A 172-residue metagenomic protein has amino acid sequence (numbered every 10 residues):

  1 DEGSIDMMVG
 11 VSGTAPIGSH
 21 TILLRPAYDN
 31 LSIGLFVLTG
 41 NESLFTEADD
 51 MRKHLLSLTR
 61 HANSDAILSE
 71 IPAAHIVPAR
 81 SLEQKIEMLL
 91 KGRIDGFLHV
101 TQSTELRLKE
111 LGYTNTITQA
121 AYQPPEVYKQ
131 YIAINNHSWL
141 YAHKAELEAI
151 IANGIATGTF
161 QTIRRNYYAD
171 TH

Functional and structural regions predicted by a protein language model:
D1-D50, H61, A120-E126: Acidic, polar ligand-binding/catalytic clefts
D1-D6, L23, E83-L106, E110-L111: Short helices/loops that flank or line small-molecule/ion binding pockets
G10-S19, I67, G96-T116, A121-E126: A ligand-binding cleft/hinge motif common to bilobed small-molecule-binding domains
D29-G34, L111-A149, D170-H172: Periplasmic-binding protein-like
L38-A73, V77, E87, Q102-S103: Bilobed "Venus flytrap"/periplasmic-binding protein-like clamshell domains and structurally analogous long
E47-D50, V100, W139-I150, T159 (+1 more regions): Short amphipathic alpha-helical coupling segments at ligand-binding clamshell hinges and other catalytic/signaling
L55-L58, F97, A133: Short, well-ordered beta-strand segments
N63-I76, N115, A149-H172: Ligand-binding clefts/hinges and TM-proximal coupling segments of bilobed small-molecule sensing domains
